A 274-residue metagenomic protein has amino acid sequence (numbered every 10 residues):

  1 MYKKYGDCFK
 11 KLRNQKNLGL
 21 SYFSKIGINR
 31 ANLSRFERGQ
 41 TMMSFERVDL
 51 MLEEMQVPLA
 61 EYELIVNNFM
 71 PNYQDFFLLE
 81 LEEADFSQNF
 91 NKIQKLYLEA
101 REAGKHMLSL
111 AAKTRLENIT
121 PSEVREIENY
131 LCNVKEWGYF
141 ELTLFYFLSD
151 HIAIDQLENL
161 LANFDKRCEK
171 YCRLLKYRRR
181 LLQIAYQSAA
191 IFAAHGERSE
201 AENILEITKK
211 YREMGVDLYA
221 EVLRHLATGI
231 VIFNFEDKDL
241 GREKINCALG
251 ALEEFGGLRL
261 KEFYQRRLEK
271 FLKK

Functional and structural regions predicted by a protein language model:
M1-Q15: A short, Lys/Arg-rich alpha-helix, primarily the initiator
C8, D75, L79, M107-T114 (+5 more regions): "A position-specific structural signal for the A-helix of alpha-solenoid helical repeats
K16-S34: Short alpha-helical DNA-recognition segment
E46-E61: DNA major-groove recognition helix of helix-turn-helix/homeodomain DNA-binding modules
L64-N91: Short, charged recognition helix plus adjacent turn of helix-turn-helix-like nucleic-acid-binding domains
E99-E200: Mid-protein regulatory/catalytic core that forms ligand/cofactor-binding pockets and protein-protein interaction
E128-C132, D165-C172, L205-M214, N246-G257: Amphipathic alpha-helical segments of tetratricopeptide repeats
D239-K274: C-terminal non-catalytic interaction modules
